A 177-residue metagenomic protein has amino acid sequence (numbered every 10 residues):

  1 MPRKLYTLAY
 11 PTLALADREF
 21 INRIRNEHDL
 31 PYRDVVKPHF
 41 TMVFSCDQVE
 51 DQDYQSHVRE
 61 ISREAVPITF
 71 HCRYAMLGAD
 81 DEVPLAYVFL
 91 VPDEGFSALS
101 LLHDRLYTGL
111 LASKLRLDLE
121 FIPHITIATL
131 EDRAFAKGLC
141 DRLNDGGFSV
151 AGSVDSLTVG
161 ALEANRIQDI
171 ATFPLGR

Functional and structural regions predicted by a protein language model:
M1-R177: Histidine-dependent nucleotide/RNA phosphoesterase domain, centered on the 2H-phosphoesterase fold with its duplicated
